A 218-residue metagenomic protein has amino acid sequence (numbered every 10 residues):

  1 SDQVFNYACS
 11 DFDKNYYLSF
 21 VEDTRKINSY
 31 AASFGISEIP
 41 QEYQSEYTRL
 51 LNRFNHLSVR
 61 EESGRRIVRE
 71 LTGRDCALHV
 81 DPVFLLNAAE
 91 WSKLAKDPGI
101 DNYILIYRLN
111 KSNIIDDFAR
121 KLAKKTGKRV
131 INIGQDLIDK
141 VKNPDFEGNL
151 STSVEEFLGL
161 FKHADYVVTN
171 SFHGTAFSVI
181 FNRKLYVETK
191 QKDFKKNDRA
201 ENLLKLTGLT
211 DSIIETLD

Functional and structural regions predicted by a protein language model:
S1-R49: Aromatic- and Gly/Pro-rich donor/ligand-binding loops that form nucleotide- or phosphate-bearing donor binding pockets
V4, S63-G64, H173-G174: Alpha-helix capping/helix-boundary segments
K26-I36, I67-V68, R108, I115-T152 (+1 more regions): Catalytic donor nucleotide-activated moiety binding site of glycosyltransferases and closely related
A31-N102, R108: A nucleotide-sugar donor-handling region in carbohydrate enzymes
L50, D97, L122, G159-L160: Structural alpha-helical scaffold elements that stabilize or flank donor/cofactor-binding regions in carbohydrate
R74-P82, V130-I131, K184-K190: Short hydrophobic/aromatic-enriched beta-strand-loop microsegments
C76-F84, A88, Q135-I138, K142-N170: Donor nucleotide-activated moiety binding/catalytic core segment of transferases that use nucleotide-activated donors
L160-N202: A donor-sugar binding/catalytic signature common to diverse glycosyltransferases and related nucleotide-sugar
